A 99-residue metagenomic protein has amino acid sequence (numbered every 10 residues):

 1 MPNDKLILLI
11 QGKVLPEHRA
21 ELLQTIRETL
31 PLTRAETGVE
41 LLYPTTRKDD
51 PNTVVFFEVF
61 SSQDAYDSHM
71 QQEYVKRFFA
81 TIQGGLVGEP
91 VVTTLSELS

Functional and structural regions predicted by a protein language model:
M1-L6, Y43-N52, A80-S99: Glycine-rich beta-strand-turn "strand-cap" elements at beta-sheet edges
P2-N3, Q24, K48-D49, E58 (+1 more regions): Short hydrophobic/aromatic segments of transmembrane alpha-helices and their interfaces
N3-A35: N-terminal first-folded block
L6-K13, Y43-M70: Short, well-ordered beta-strand segments in beta-rich or mixed alpha/beta enzyme and ligand-binding folds
E17, E28, D49-P51, E73: Short alpha-helical
R19, L23-R27, V54, A65 (+1 more regions): Residue-level detection of beta-strand scaffold positions
P31-E40, V59-T93: An amphipathic, aromatic/His-enriched active-site/gating alpha helix that lines ligand/cofactor pockets
